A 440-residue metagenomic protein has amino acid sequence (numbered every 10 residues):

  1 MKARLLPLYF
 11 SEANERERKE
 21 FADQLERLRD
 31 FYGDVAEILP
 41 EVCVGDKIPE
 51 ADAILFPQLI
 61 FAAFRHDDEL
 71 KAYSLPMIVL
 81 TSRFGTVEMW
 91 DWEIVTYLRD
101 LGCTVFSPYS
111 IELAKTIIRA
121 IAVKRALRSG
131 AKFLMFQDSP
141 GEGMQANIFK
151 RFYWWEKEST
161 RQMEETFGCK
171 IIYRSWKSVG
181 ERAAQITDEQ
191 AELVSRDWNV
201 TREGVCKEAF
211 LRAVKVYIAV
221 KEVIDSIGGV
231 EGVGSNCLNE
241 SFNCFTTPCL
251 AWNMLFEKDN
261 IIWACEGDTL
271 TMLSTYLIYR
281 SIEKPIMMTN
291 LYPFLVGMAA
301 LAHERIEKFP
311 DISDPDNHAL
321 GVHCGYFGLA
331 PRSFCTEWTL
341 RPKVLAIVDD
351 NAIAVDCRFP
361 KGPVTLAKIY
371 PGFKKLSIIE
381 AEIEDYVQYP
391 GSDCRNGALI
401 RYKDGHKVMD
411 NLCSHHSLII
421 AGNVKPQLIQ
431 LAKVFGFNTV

Functional and structural regions predicted by a protein language model:
M1-E17, G130-E142: Short beta-strand segments enriched in small/hydrophobic residues
S11-R16, I60-A63, G85-T86, P140-G143 (+1 more regions): Short acidic, S/G/P-rich loop/turn micro-motifs used as interaction or catalytic elements
A22-D52, F56, A63, S74-L75 (+1 more regions): Alpha/propeptide regions of enzymes that mature by internal proteolysis
F31, C43-A131, N147-F152, L301-A302: Cofactor- and metal-binding active-site motifs of prokaryotic enzymes that mediate redox/radical or nucleophilic
I60-Y73, F242-M254, G397: Short Gly/Thr/Asp-enriched flexible loops that form oxyanion-binding sites at enzyme active sites
E93-K284: Conserved, well-structured core segments that form the ligand-binding/active-site neighborhood of functional domains
N260-E384: C-terminal catalytic subdomain
E337-V440: Extended hydrophobic packing segments that form well-structured cores
